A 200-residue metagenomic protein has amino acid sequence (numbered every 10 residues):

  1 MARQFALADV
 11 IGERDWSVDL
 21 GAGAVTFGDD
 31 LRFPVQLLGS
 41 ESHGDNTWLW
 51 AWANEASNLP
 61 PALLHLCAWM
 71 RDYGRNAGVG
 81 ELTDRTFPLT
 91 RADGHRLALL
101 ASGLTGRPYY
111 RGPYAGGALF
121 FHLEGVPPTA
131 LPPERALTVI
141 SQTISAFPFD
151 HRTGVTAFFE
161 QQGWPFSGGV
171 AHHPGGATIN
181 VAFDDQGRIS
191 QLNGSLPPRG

Functional and structural regions predicted by a protein language model:
M1-D72: N-terminal leader/presequence regions that precede the main folded/catalytic core
A2-V10, R91-G103, R152-G163, V170-H173: Short, solvent-exposed secondary-structure boundary motifs
W16-A22, P113-A115, F166-G169, D184-D185: Short, ordered beta-strand-loop transition motifs
V25, A118-L119, V181: Short non-domain terminal segments
D30, G116, P174-T178: Glycine-centered tight beta-turn/hairpin loop motif at sheet-sheet or coil-to-beta transitions
E55-F149: Surface-exposed beta-loop interaction hotspot
P132-G200: Alpha-helical oligomerization segments
